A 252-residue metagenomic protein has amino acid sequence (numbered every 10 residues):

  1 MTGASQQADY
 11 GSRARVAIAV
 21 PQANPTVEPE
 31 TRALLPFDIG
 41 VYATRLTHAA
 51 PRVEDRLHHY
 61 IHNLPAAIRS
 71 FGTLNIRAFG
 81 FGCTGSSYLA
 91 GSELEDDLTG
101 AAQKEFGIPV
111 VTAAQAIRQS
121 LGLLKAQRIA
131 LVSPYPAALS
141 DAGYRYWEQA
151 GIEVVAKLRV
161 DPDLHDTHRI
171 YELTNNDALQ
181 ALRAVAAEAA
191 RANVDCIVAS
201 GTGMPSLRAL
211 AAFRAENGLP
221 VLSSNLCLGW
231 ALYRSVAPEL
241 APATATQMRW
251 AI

Functional and structural regions predicted by a protein language model:
M1-A66, A137-S140, Y144-T174: N-terminal glycine-rich anion-binding loop in soluble enzyme alpha/beta folds
A14, I39, E105, P109-A126 (+6 more regions): Hydrophobic structural segments
V20-P25, C83-G91, P134-L139, S200-S206: Gly/Ser/Thr-rich loops at beta-strand to alpha-helix junctions that form or flank small-molecule/cofactor-binding
N63-R69, N176-A190, T202-L207: A short, acidic, amphipathic alpha-helical segment used as a generic capping/interface helix at domain edges
I68-Q115: Glycine/small-residue-rich loop that forms an oxyanion/phosphate-binding "nest" at active or ligand-binding sites
R77-G82, A130-V132, N193-G201: Periplasmic-binding protein-like
L98, A102-H165, P242, W250-I252: Conserved beta-alpha
S223-I252: C-terminal functional extensions of proteins
